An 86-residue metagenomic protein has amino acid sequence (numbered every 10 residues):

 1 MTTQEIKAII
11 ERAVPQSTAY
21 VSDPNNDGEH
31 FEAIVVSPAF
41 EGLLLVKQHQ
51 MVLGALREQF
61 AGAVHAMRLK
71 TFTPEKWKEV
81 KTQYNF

Functional and structural regions predicted by a protein language model:
M1-S17: N-proximal, solvent-exposed amphipathic alpha-helical segments enriched in charged/polar residues
I6, I10, Q48-F60: Short, non-transmembrane amphipathic alpha-helical segments
I6, V21, V35-V36, V52: Hydrophobic aliphatic residue packing
Q16-E32: Short edge beta-strands and adjacent turn/loop segments
P24, V36, K70-P74: Short loop/turn motifs enriched for small/polar and acidic residues
H30, H49, H65: Histidine-centered active-site/metal-ligand motif
I34-K47: A short interface-forming secondary-structure element
G54-F86: C-terminal structural segments of small proteins and small subunits
